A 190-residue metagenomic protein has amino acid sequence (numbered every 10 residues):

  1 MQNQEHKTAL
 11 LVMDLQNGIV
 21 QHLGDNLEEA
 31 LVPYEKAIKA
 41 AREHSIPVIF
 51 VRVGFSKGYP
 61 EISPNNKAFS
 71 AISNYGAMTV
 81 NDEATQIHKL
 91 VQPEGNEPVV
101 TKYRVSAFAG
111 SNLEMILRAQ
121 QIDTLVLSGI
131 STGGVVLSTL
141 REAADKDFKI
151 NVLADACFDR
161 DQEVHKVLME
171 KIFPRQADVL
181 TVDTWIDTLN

Functional and structural regions predicted by a protein language model:
M1-A9, K36-H44, S70-N190: Active-site-adjacent betaalpha module
H6, G24-A41, S45-G54: A short alpha/beta connector and helix-capping loop motif
L10-L15: Acidic-leg catalytic submotif of subtilisin-like serine proteases
Q16-H22: Short acidic, Gly/Ser-rich segments with clustered Asp/Glu that frequently serve as metal-coordination loops in enzyme
G18, S56, D159: Active-site loop signature of alpha/beta-hydrolase-fold enzymes
P47-V48, R52-A71: Early exported N-terminus immediately downstream of N-terminal targeting peptides
